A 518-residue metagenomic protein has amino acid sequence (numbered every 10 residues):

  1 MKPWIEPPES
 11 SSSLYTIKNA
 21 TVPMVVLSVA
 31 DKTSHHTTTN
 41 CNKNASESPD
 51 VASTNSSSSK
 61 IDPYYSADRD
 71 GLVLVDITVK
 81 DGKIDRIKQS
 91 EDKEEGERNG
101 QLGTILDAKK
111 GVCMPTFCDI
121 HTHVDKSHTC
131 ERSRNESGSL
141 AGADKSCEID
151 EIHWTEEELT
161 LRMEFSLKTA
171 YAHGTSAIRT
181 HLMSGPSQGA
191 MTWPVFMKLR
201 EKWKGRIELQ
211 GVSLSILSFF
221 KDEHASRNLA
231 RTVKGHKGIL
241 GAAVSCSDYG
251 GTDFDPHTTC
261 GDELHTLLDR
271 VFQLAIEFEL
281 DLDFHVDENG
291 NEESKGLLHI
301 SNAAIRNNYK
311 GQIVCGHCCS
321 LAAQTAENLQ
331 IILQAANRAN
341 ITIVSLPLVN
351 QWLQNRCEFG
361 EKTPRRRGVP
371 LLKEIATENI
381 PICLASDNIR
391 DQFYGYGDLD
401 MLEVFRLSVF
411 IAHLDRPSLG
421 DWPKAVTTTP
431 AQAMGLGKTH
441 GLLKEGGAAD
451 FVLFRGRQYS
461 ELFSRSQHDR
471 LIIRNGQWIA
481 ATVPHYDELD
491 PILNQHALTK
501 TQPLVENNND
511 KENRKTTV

Functional and structural regions predicted by a protein language model:
M1, D281, N302-I313, R366-F454: His/Asp/Glu-enriched, well-ordered alpha-helical/loop segment that forms or immediately abuts the divalent-metal
M1-N99, Y459: N-terminal metal-binding scaffold of metallo-dependent hydrolase/deaminase domains
M24-H35, S58-D76, R365-R366, R416-P423 (+1 more regions): Acidic, glycine-enriched loop/beta-strand segments at the rims of small-molecule binding/catalytic pockets
K93-P115: Active-site metal-binding motif and surrounding structural segment of the metallo-beta-lactamase
G111-R132, E288-G290: Di-metal (Zn2+ and/or Mg2+/Mn2+) metal-binding site signature of metallo-dependent hydrolases with the MBL/beta-CASP
V112-C113, C130-H181, S187-K202, R227-K234: Alpha-helical scaffold segments that flank or form the walls of functional sites
M191-G205, K221-V314, C318-T342, F359-L384 (+1 more regions): Histidine/acidic residue-rich metal-binding segments in metalloenzymes
E445-P503, N513, T517: C-terminal cap of metal-dependent C-N hydrolases
